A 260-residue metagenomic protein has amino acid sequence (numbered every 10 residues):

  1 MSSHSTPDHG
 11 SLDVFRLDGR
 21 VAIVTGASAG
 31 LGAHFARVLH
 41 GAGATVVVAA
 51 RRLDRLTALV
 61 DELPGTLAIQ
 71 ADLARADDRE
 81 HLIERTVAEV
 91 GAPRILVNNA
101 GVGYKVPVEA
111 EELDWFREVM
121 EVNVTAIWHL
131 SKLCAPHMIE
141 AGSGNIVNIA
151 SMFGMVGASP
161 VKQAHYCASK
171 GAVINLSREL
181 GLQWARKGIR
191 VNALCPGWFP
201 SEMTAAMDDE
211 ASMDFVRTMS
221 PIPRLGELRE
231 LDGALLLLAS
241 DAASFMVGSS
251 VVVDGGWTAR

Functional and structural regions predicted by a protein language model:
S2-D13, L236, V247-R260: Short C-terminal tail/terminal secondary-structure segment of NAD(P)H-dependent dehydrogenase/reductase domains
V21, S28-A29: Conserved glycine-rich cofactor-binding loop
V97, A185, R190, M246-G248: Short, small/polar-rich loop/turn modules that mediate ligand/substrate recognition or access, typified
P107-V108, E112-E118, T204, V216: Substrate-binding pocket helix/loop in short-chain dehydrogenase/reductase
S131, S169, S177: Active-site helix of classical SDR
P136, L182-Q183, S244: Alpha-helical segment proximal to the catalytic Tyr-Lys
S151: Residue(s) in the substrate-gating loop at a strand-loop-helix junction that position the organic substrate next
